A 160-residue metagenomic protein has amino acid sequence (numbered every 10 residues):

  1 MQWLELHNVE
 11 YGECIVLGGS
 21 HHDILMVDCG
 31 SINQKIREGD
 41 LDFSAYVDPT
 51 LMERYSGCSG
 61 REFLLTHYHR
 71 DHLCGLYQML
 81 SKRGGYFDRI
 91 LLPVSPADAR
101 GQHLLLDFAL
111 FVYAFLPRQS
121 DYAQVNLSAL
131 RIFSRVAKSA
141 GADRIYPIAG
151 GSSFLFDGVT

Functional and structural regions predicted by a protein language model:
M1-Q2, C74-T160: Flexible, acidic/histidine-containing loops and adjacent segments that form or flank the divalent-metal
M1-S59: Conserved beta-strand hairpin/beta-sheet module of binuclear metal-dependent hydrolase folds, prominently
E5-H7, L25, L64, L91 (+1 more regions): Hydrophobic/aromatic beta-strand patches that form the interior of the parallel beta-sheet core in alpha/beta enzyme
H7-N8, L17, G60, I90 (+2 more regions): Generic low-polarity alpha-helical segments
Y11-E13, N33-Q34, Y68-C74, A97-A99 (+1 more regions): Active-site environment of divalent metal-dependent phosphoester hydrolases
C29-G30, T66-Y68, G150: Active-site-proximal beta-strand/loop segments in catalytic clefts of secreted hydrolases
R37-L92: Active-site metal-binding motif and surrounding structural segment of the metallo-beta-lactamase
